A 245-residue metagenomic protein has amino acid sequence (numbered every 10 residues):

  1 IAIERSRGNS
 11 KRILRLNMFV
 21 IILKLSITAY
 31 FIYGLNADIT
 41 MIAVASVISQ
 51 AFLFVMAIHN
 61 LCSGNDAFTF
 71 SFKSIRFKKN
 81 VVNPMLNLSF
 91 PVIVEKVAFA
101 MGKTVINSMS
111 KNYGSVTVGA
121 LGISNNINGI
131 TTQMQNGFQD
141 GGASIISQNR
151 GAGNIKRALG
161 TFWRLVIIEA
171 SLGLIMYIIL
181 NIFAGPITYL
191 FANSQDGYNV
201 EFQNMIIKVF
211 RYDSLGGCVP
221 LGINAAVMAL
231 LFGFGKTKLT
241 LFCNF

Functional and structural regions predicted by a protein language model:
I1, R15, G197-V227: Alpha-helical transmembrane segments of multi-pass membrane proteins
I1-I13, A120-A184, L221-G235, L239-C243: Small-residue-rich hydrophobic transmembrane alpha-helices
I3, R7, M18-S26, V47-V55 (+7 more regions): Hydrophobic alpha-helical transmembrane bundles that constitute the permease/transmembrane domains of multi-pass
E4, N9, F19, F31 (+13 more regions): Hydrophobic/aromatic residues within transmembrane alpha-helices of membrane transport systems, especially the TMDs
K11, I21-V55, P186, K238: Membrane-interface helix-loop junctions in multi-pass transport and translocation proteins
I39-V44, N80-L88, M109-G129, T161 (+1 more regions): Interfacial/gating helices of multi-pass transporter permease domains
A43-S46, V55-F99: Interhelical loop/hinge segments that connect adjacent transmembrane helices in multipass membrane
I175-V200: Short membrane-interface helical motifs at transmembrane helix boundaries in multi-pass membrane transporters
